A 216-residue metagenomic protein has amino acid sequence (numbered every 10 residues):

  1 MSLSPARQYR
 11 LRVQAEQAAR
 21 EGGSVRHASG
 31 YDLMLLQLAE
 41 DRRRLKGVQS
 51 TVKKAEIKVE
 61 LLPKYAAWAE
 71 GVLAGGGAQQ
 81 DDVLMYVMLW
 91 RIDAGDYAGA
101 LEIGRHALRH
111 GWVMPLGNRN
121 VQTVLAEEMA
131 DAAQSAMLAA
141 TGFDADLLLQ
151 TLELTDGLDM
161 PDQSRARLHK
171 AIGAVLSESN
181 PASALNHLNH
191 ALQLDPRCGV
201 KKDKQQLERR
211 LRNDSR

Functional and structural regions predicted by a protein language model:
M1-D81, G99-P161, R210-R216: N-terminal alpha-helical interaction modules that lie
E70, M85-L89, Q134, A174 (+1 more regions): Amphipathic alpha-helical repeat scaffolds
G76, D159-P161, S179-N180, Q193 (+1 more regions): Short coil/turn linker motifs that delimit alpha-helical repeat modules in TPR/alpha-solenoid proteins
Q80-D81, A166, C198-G199: Helix-start (N-cap) detector for alpha-helical repeat units in TPR-like alpha-solenoids, especially tetratricopeptide
M85-Y86, E128-D131, R167-G173, D203-R210: "A position-specific structural signal for the A-helix of alpha-solenoid helical repeats
D93-A94, S177-S179, L211: Structural motif corresponding to the intra-repeat A-B loop/turn of tetratricopeptide repeats
Y97-W112, P181-P196: TPR/TPR-like (Sel1-like) alpha-helical repeat modules
A184-R216: Eukaryotic acidic, Ser/Thr-rich intrinsically disordered low-complexity regions
